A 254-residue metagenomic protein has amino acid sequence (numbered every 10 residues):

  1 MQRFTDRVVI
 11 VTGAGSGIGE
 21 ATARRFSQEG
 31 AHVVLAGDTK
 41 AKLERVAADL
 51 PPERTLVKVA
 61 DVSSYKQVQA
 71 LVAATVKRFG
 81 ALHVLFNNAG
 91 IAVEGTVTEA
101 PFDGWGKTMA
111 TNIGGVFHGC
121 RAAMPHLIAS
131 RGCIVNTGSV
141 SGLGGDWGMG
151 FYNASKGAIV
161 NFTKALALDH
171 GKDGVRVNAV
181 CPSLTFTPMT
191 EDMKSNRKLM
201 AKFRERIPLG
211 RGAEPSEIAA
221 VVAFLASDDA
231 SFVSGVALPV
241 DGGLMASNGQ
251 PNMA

Functional and structural regions predicted by a protein language model:
V8, G15-G17: Conserved glycine-rich cofactor-binding loop
F86, G171, R176, V233-G235: Short, small/polar-rich loop/turn modules that mediate ligand/substrate recognition or access, typified
T96-V97, P101-G106, F203: Substrate-binding pocket helix/loop in short-chain dehydrogenase/reductase
T98, R131, G144-G150, K172-D173 (+2 more regions): Active-site loop immediately N-terminal to the catalytic Tyr-X3-Lys motif of short-chain dehydrogenase/reductase
M109, C120, S155, T163: Active-site helix of classical SDR
P125, L168-K172, S231: Alpha-helical segment proximal to the catalytic Tyr-Lys
S139: Residue(s) in the substrate-gating loop at a strand-loop-helix junction that position the organic substrate next
